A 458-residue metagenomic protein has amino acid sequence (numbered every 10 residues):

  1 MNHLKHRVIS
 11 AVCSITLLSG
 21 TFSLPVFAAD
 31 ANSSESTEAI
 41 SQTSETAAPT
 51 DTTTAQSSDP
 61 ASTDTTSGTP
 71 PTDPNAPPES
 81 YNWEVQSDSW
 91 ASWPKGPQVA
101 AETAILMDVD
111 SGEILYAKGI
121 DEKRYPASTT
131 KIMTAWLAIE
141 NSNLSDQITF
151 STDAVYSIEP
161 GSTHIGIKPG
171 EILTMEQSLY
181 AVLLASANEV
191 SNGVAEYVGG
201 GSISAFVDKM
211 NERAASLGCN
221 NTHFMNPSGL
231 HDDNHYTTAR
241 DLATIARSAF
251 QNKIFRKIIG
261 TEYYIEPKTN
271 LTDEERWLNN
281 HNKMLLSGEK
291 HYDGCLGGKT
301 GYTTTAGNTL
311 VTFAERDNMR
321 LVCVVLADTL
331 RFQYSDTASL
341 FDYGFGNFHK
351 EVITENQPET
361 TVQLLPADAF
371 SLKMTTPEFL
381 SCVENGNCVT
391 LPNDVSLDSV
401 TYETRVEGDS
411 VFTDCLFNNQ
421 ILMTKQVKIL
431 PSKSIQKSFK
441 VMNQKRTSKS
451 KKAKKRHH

Functional and structural regions predicted by a protein language model:
N2-F27: Sec-dependent N-terminal signal peptides of Gram-positive bacterial secreted proteins and lipoproteins
H3-K5, I9, A101, E159 (+4 more regions): Hydrophobic alpha-helical segments and their boundary regions
K5, L115, H458: Catalytic-site microenvironment of enzymes that process N-acetyl-hexosamine-containing cell-wall polysaccharides
K5, V12-S14, P49, T63 (+1 more regions): Enrichment for repetitive, rod-forming helical segments
H6-V8, I132, R316: Hydrophobic alpha-helical segments, especially transmembrane helices and their immediate juxtamembrane helical caps
G20, V26-D30, E35-E38, A55 (+4 more regions): Active-site-adjacent loops and short helices of periplasmic peptidoglycan-processing enzymes
V26-V85, E355-Q363, F379-C382, K433-H458: Intrinsically disordered, low-complexity repeat and linker tracts
C219-N220, N234-Y236, R240-D241, A246-H458: Domain-terminus/edge residues, biased toward the C-terminal soluble/receptor-binding domains of extracytoplasmic
